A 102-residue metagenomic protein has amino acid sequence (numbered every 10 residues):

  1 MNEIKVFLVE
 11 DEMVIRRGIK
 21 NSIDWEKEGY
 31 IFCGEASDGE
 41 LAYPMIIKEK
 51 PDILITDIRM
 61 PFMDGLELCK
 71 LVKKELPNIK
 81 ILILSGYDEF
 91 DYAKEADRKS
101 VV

Functional and structural regions predicted by a protein language model:
N2, M13-G34, K48: Two-component/phosphorelay signaling modules centered on CheY-like receiver
E10: Conserved acidic carboxylate
Y43-V102: CheY-like receiver
